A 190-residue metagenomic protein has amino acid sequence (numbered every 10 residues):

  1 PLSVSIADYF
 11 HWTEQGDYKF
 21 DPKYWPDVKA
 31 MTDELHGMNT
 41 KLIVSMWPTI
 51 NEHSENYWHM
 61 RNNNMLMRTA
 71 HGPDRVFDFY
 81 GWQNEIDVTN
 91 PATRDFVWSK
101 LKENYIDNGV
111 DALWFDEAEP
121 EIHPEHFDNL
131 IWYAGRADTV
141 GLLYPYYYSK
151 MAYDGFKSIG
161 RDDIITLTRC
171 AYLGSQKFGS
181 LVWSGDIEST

Functional and structural regions predicted by a protein language model:
P1-T190: Catalytic-domain carbohydrate-binding cleft regions of carbohydrate-active enzymes
